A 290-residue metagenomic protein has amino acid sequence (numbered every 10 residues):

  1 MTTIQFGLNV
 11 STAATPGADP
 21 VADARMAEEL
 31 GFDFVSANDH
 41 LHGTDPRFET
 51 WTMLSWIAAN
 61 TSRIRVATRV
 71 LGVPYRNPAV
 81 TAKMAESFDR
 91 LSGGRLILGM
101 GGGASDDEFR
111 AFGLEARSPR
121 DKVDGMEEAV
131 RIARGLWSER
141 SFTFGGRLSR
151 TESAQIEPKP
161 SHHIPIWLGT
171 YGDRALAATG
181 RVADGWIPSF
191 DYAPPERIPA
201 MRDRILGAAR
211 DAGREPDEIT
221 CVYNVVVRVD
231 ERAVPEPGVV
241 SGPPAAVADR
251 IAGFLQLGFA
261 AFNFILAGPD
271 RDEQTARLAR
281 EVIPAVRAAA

Functional and structural regions predicted by a protein language model:
M1-A290: Active-site-adjacent structural elements that line small-molecule/cofactor binding pockets in enzymes
